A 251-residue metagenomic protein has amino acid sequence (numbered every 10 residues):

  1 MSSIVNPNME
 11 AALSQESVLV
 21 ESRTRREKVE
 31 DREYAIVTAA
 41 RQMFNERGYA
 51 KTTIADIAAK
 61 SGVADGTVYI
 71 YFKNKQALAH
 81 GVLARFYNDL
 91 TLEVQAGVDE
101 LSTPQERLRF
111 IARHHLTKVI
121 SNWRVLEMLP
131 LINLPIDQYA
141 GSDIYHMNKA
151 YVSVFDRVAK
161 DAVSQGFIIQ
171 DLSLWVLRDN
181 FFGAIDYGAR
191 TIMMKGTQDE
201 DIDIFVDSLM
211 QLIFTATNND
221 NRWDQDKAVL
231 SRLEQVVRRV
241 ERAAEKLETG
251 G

Functional and structural regions predicted by a protein language model:
M1-V20, S153, R157-Q165, R190 (+1 more regions): C-terminal peripheral helix-coil segments that are non-catalytic and often amphipathic
R32-A40, I57, L78, V82-L90 (+2 more regions): Generic hydrophobic, amphipathic alpha-helix propensity
A35, M43, R47-A77, G81: Helix-turn-helix
A39-M43, K118, A184: Short amphipathic alpha-helical elements of helix-turn-helix/winged-helix folds
G81, Q95-R124, F181: Hydrophobic alpha-helical connector segments
V119-Y139, D156-R157, R190: Amphipathic alpha-helical segments used for helix-helix packing
L126-P130, Q170-D171, D224-D226: Short, hydrophobic secondary-structure boundary micro-motifs
Q138-F167, L174-R190, I204-D207: Amphipathic alpha-helical packing segments from all-alpha helical-bundle domains
